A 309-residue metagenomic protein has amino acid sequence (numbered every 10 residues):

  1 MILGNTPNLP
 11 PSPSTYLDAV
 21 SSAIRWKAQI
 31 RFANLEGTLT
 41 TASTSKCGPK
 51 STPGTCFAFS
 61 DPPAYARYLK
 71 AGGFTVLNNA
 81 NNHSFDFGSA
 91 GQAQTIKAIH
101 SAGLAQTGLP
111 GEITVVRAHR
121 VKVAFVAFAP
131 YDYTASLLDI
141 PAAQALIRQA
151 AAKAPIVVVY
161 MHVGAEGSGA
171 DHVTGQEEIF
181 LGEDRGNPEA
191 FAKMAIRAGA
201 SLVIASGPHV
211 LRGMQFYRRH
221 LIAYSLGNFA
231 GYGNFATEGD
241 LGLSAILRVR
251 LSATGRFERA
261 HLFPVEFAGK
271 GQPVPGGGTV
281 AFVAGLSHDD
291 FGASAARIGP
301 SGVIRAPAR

Functional and structural regions predicted by a protein language model:
M1-R309: Acidic, metal/ion-coordinating pockets
